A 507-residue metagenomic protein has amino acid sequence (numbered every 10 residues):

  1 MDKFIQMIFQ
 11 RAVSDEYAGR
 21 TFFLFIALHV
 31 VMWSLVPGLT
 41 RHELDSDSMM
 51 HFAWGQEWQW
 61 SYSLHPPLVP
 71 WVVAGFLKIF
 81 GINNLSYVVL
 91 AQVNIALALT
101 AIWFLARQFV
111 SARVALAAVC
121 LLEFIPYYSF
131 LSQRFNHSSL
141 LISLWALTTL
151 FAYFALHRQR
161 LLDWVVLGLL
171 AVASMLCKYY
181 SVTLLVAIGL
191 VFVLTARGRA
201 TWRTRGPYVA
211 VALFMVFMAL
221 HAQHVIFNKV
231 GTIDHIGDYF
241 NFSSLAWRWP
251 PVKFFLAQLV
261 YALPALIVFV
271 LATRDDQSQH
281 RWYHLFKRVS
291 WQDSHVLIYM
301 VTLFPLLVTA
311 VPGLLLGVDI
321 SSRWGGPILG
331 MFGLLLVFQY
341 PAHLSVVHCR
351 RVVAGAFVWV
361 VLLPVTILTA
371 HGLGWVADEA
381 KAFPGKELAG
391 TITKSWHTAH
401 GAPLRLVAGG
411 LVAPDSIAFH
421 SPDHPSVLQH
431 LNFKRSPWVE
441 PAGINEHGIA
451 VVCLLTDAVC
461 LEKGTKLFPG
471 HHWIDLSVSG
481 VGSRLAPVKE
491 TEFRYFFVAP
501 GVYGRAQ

Functional and structural regions predicted by a protein language model:
G19-F23, I102-F124, I142-S143: Transmembrane-helix signature of polytopic, membrane-embedded enzymes that assemble or transfer cell-envelope glycans
I26-L28, A118-F124, A171, M175 (+1 more regions): Short helix- or helix-capping micro-motifs that position conserved polar/aromatic residues at function-defining sites
E57, A118, F151, D163-K178 (+1 more regions): Membrane-interface alpha helices of multi-pass inner-membrane proteins
W58, V296-M300, L316-V352: Hydrophobic/aromatic-rich transmembrane helices and adjacent perimembrane loops
R107-Q108, A112, T148-V165: Membrane-interface transmembrane helices that cradle and orient dolichyl/undecaprenyl
Q133-L140: Short acidic/glycine- and proline-prone juxtamembrane loop motifs at membrane-interface regions of multi-pass membrane
L185-S294, T302-P305, A310, L315: Transmembrane-lumen/periplasm boundary regions of multi-pass, lipid-linked membrane glycan transferases
V318-S322, L344-P403, G410-L428, N432-R435 (+3 more regions): Membrane-proximal, lumen/periplasm-facing interface regions of secretory-pathway glyco- and lipid-modifying enzymes
